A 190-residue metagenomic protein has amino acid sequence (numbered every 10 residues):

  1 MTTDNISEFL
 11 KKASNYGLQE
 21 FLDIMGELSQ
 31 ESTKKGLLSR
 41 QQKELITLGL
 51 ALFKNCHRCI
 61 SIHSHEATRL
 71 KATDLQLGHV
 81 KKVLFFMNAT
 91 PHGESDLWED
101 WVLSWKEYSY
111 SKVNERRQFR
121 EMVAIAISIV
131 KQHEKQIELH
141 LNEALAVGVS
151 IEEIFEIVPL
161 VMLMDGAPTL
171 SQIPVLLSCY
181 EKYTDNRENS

Functional and structural regions predicted by a protein language model:
M1-E44, L48, N55, S64-Q118 (+3 more regions): Acidic, glycine/proline-rich low-complexity segments that act as flexible tails and inter-domain linkers
E44-K54, R120-K135, V158-M164: Short N-proximal segments of mature Sec-exported proteins
H57-C59: Conserved redox-active cysteine motifs that mediate thiol-disulfide chemistry, especially di-cysteine Cys-X(1-2)-Cys
L77-V80, E153-I157: Membrane-interface alpha-helices at helix entry/exit sites of multi-pass transporters
V147-I151: Long amphipathic alpha-helical coiled-coil segments
